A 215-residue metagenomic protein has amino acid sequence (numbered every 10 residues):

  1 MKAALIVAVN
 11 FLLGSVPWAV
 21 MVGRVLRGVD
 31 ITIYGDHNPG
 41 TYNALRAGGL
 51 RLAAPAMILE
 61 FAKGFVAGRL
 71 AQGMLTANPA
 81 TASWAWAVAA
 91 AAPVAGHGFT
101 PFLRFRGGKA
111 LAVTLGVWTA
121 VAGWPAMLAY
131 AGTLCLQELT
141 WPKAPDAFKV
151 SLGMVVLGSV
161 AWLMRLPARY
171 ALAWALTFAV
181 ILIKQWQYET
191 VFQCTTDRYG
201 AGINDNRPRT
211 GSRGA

Functional and structural regions predicted by a protein language model:
M1-I6, V66-V88, T119-A126, A161-A173: Helix-coil boundary and interhelical linker segments in multi-pass alpha-helical membrane proteins
K2-R27: N-terminal signal-anchor transmembrane alpha helix
V20-A53, G107, E189-A215: Cytosolic, membrane-interface loops and tails of multi-pass inner-membrane proteins
V29-G40, P101-L115, K143-G153: Short, non-helical or kinked segments that cap or interrupt transmembrane helices
L45-G48, A71-M74, A92, L111-K143 (+1 more regions): Interfacial segments of multi-pass membrane proteins
R46-Q72: Multi-pass membrane catalytic core of lipid/isoprenoid biosynthesis enzymes
A126-A131, P145-G153, R165-F178: Loop-to-transmembrane alpha-helix initiation sites
